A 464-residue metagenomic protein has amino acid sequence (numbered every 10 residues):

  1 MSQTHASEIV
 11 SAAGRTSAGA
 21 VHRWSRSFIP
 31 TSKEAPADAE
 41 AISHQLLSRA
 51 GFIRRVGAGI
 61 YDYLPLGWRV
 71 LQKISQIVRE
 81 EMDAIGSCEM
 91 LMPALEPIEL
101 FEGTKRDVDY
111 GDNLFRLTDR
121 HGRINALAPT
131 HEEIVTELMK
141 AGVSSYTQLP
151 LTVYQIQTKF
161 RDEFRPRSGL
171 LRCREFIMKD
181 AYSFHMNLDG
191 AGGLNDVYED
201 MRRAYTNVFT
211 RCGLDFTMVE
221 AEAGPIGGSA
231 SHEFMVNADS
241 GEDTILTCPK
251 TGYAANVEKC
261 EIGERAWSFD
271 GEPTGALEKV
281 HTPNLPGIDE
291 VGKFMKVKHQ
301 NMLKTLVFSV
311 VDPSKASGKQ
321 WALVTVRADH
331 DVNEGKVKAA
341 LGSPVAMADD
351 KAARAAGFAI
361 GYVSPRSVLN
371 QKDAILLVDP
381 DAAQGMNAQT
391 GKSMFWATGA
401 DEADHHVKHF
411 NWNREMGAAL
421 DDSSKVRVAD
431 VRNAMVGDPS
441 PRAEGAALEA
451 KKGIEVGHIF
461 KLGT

Functional and structural regions predicted by a protein language model:
S2-R120, Y182-G224, H330: TRNA-binding/sensing appendages of the translation machinery
A58-G59, P150-Q155, K304-T305: Short coil/turn segments at secondary-structure boundaries
G67, E96, D119-H121, H131 (+4 more regions): Short, flexible loop/turn elements at secondary-structure junctions
C88-T104, H131-E133, T152-R161, V219-P225 (+1 more regions): Short, glycine/charge-rich beta-strand/loop segments that flank catalytic centers and engage negatively charged groups
R106-A128, V236-K250: Acidic, His- and aromatic-enriched active-site or binding-groove loops in soluble protein domains that engage sugars
R120-T158: Hydrophobic alpha-helical hairpins/lids featuring a short glycine-rich hinge
E132-E137, L170-A181, G192-T464: Extended, low-hydrophobicity, polar/charged segments
P150-I177: Flexible glycine-/small-residue-enriched beta->alpha junction loops that bind anionic phosphate/pyrophosphate groups
